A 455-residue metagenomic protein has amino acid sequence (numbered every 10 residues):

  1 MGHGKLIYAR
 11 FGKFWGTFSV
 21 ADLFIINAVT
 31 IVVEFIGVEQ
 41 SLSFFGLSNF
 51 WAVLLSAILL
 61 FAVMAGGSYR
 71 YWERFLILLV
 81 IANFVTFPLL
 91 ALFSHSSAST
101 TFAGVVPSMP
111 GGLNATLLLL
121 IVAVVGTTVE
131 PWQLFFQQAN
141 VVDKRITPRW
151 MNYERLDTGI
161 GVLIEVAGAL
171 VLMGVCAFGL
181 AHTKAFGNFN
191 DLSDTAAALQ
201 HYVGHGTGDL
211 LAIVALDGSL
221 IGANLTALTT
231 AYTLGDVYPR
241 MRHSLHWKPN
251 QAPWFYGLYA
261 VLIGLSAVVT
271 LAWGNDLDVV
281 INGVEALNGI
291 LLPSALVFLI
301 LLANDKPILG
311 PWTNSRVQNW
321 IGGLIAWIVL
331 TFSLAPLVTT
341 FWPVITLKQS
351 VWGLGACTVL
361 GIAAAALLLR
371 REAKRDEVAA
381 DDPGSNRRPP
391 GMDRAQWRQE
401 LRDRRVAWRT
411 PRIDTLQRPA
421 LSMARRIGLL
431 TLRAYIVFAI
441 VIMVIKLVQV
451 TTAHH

Functional and structural regions predicted by a protein language model:
M1-I26, F44-N49, G159-G161, A198-G208: Transmembrane-helix boundary/entry motifs in multi-pass membrane transporters
M1-W15, L42, T183-Q200, T233 (+4 more regions): Flexible loop linkers connecting adjacent transmembrane helices in multi-pass alpha-helical membrane transporters
K13-F14, F50-L55, I160, I164 (+4 more regions): Loop-to-transmembrane helix boundary motifs in multi-pass membrane proteins
F14-E34, E39-Y69, G126-T127, D217-N224: Helix-loop-helix module between adjacent transmembrane segments
F18-V20, F44-A65, V85, A252-S266 (+2 more regions): Transmembrane alpha-helical segments of multi-pass small-molecule transport proteins
L78, D236, R242, H246-G257 (+3 more regions): C-terminal membrane-solvent junction of multi-pass transporters and transport-like membrane proteins
I81-M109, L118-Q138, F298-P307, F332-T340 (+1 more regions): Hydrophobic alpha-helical segments and their helix-loop junctions in multi-pass secondary transporters
V141-V142, L163-D194, V450: Extracellular/periplasmic helix-exit of transmembrane alpha-helices
